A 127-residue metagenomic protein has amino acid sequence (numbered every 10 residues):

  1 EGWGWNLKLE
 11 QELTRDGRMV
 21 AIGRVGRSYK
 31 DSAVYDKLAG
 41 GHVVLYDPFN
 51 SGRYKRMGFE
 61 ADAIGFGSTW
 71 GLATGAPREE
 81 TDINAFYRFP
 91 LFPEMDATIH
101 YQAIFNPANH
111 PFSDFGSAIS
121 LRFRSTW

Functional and structural regions predicted by a protein language model:
E1, S28-L38, L72-E79, A108-S113: Solvent-exposed loop/turn segments connecting transmembrane beta-strands in outer-membrane beta-barrel proteins
W3-A21: Oxyanion-binding "anion nests"
K8-E10, H42-V44, N84-F86, R122-R124: Outer-membrane beta-barrel architecture
D16-A21, N50-Y54, P93-I99: Repeated loop/turn-to-beta-strand initiation elements of outer-membrane beta-barrel proteins
A21-R27, G41, I64-W70, A85 (+1 more regions): Transmembrane beta-barrel strands of outer-membrane/channel proteins
V25-Y29, L45-D47, S68-T74, A103-P107 (+1 more regions): Transmembrane beta-strands of outer-membrane beta-barrel pores
S32-T74, N84: Substrate-recognition/cap regions that form aromatic- and gly/pro-loop-enriched pockets for small-molecule ligands
F115-W127: Outer-membrane beta-barrel "beta-signal"
